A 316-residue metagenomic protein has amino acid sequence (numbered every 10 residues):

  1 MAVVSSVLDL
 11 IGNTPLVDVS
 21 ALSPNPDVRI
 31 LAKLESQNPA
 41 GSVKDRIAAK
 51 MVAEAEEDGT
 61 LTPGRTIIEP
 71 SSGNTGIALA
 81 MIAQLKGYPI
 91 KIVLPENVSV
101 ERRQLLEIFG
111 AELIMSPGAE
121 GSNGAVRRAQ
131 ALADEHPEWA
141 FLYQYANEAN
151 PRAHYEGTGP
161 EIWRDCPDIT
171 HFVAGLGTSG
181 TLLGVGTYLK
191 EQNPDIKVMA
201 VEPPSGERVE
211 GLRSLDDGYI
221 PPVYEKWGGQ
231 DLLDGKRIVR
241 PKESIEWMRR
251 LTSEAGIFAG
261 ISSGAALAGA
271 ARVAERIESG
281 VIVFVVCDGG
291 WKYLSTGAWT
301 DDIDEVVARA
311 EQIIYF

Functional and structural regions predicted by a protein language model:
M1-F316: PLP-dependent amino-acid enzyme catalytic core
